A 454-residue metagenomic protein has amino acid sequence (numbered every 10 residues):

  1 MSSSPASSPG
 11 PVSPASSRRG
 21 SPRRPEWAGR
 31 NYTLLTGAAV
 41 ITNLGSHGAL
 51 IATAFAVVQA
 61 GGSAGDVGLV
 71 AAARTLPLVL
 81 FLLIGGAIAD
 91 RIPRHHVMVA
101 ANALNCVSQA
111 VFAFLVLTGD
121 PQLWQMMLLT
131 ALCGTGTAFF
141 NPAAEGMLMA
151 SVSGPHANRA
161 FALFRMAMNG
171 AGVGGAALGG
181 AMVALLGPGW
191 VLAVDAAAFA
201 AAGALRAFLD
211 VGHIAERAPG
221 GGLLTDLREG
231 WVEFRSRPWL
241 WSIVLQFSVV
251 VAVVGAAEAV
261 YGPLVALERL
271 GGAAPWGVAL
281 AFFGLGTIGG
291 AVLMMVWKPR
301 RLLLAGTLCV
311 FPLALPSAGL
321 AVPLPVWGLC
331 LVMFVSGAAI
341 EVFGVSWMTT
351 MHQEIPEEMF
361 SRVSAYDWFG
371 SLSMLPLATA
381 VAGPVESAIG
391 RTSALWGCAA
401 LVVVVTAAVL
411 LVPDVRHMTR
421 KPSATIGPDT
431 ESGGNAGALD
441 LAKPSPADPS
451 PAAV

Functional and structural regions predicted by a protein language model:
S2-P444, P449-V454: Alpha-helical transmembrane-bundle signature of multi-pass membrane transport and export proteins
